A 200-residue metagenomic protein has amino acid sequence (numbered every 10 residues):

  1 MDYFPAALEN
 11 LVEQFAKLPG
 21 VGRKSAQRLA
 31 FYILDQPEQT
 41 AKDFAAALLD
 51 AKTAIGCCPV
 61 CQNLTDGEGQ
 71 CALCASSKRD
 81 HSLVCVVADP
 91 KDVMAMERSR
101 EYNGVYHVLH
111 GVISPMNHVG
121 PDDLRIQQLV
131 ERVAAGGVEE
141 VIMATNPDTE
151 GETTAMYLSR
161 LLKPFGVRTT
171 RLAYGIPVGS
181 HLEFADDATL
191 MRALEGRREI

Functional and structural regions predicted by a protein language model:
D2-E9, K17, A30-V93: Cys/His-rich Zn2+-binding cysteine-cluster or related metal-binding knuckle/ribbon modules and their
E9-A16, Q36, N63-L64, S76-S77 (+2 more regions): S-adenosyl-L-methionine-dependent methyltransferase catalytic core, i.e., the SAM/SAH-binding region
S25, P37, K52-I55, T65 (+5 more regions): Conserved NTP-handling cores and scaffolds of large molecular machines
A26, S76-T145: Extended interfacial segments that mediate partner engagement and assembly in macromolecular machines
Q27-Y32, L182: Short hydrophobic alpha-helical segments that form membrane-spanning helices or hydrophobic packing faces of helical
V130-I142, N146-I200: Long C-terminal interaction/binding lobes of large macromolecular proteins
